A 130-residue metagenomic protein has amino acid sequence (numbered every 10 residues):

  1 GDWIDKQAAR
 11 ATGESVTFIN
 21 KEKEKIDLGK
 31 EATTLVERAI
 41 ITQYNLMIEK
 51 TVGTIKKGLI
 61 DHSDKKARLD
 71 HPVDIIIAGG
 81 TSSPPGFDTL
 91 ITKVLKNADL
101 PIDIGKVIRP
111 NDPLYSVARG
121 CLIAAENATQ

Functional and structural regions predicted by a protein language model:
G1-W3: Basic (Lys/Arg-enriched) interaction patch that binds polyanionic ligands
D5-Q7, A11-G13, K25-Q130: Helical "lid/coupling" subdomains associated with nucleotide-phosphate turnover
T17-E22: Small-residue helix-packing motif on alpha-helices
